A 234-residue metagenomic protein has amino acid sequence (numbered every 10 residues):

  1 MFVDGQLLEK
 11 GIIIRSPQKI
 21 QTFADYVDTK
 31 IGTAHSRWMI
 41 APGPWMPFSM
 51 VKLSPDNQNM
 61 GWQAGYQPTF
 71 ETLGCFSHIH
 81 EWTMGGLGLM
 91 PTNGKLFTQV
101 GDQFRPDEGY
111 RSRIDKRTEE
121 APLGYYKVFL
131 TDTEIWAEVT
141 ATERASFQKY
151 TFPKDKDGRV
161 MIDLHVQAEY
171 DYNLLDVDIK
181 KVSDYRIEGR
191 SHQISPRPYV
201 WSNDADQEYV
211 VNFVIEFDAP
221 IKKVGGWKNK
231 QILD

Functional and structural regions predicted by a protein language model:
V3-E9: Short, exposed coil/turn segments at beta-strand boundaries within extracellular/luminal domains
G11-D234: Accessory carbohydrate-recognition regions in carbohydrate-active enzymes
